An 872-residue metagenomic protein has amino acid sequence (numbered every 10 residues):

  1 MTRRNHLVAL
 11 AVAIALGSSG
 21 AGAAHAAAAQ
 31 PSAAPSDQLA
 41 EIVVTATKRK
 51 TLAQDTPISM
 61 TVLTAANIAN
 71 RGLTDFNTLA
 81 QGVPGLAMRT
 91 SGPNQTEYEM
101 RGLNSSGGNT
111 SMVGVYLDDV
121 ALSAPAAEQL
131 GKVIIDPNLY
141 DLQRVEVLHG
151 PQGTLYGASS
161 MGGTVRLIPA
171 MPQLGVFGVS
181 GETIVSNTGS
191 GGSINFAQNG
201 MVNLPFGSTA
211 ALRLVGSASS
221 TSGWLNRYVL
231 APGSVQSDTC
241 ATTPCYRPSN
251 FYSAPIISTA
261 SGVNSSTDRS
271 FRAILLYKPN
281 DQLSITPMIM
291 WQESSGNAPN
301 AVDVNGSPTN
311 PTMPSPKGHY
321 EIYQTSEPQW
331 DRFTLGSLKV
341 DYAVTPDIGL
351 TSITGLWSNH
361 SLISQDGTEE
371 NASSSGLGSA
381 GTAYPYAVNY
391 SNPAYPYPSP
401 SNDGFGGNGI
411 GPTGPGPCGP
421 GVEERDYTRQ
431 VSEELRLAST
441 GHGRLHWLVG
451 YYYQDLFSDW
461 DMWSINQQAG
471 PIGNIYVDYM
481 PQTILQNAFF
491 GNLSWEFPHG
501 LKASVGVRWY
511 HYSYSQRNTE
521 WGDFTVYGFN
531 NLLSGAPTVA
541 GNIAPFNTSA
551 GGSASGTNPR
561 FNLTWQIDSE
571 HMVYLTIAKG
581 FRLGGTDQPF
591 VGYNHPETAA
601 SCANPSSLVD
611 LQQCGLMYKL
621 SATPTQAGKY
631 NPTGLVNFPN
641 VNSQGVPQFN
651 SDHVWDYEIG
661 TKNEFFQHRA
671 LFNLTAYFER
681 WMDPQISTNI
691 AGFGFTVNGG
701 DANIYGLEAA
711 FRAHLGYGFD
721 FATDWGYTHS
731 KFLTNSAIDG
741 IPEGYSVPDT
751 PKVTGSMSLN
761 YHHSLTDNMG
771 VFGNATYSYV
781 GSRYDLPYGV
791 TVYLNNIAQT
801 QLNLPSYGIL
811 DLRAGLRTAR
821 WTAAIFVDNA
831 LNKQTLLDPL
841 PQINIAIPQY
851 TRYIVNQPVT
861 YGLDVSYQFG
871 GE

Functional and structural regions predicted by a protein language model:
M1-L73, N77-Q81, N203, D281 (+2 more regions): N-terminal Sec signal peptide and the immediately downstream disordered periplasmic leader that contains the TonB box
T45, N77, Q81-A124, Q143 (+1 more regions): Extracytoplasmic beta-strand/coil segments of soluble accessory domains associated with Gram-negative outer-membrane
V120-H149, Q198-G200: Short acidic/polar hinge/loop motifs at secondary-structure boundaries that mediate gating or recognition
S190-N297, R332-S337, T428-S432, A438-Q454 (+5 more regions): Transmembrane beta-barrel wall of Gram-negative outer-membrane proteins
N199, K339-T345, G349-G355, S361-G367 (+4 more regions): Membrane-embedded beta-barrel scaffold of Gram-negative outer-membrane proteins
W224-G262, N297-Q324, D366-E423, W463-Y479 (+6 more regions): Solvent-exposed loop segments that connect transmembrane elements
H499, A503, R669-M682, V697-Y788 (+1 more regions): Gram-negative outer-membrane beta-barrel transporters
S778-V790, G815-E872: C-terminal beta-signal and adjacent terminal beta-strands/loops of Gram-negative outer-membrane beta-barrel proteins
